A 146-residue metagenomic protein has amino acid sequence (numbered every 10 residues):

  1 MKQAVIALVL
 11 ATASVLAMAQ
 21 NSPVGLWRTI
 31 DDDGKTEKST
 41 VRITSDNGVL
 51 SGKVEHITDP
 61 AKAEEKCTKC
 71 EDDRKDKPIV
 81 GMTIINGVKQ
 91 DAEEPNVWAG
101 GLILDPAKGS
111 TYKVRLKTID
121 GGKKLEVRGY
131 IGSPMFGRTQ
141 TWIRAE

Functional and structural regions predicted by a protein language model:
M1-A7: Positively charged n-region of N-terminal signal peptides that target proteins for export
T12-S14: N-terminal signal peptide c-region/cleavage motif recognized by signal peptidases
L16-L26: N-terminal helix-cap/turn-to-beta initiation motif at the start of protein domains
R28, V127: Short catalytic-loop micro-motif centered on adjacent basic/acidic residues
T29-V114: Central antiparallel beta-sheet cores of small beta-barrel/beta-sandwich binding domains
D46, I119-G121: Structural motif
G122-K124, Y130-E146: Edge beta-strand at a domain terminus
